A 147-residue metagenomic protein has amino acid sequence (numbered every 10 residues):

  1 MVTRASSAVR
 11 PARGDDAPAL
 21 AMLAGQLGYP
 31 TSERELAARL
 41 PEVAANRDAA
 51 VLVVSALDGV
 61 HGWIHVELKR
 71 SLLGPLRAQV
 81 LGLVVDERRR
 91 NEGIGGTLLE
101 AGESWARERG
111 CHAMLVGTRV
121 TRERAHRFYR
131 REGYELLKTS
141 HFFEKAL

Functional and structural regions predicted by a protein language model:
M1-D15: Conserved N-terminal entry element of GNAT/NAT acetyltransferase domains
V2, H141-L147: Terminal substrate-recognition subdomain of acyl/acetyltransferases
P11-L76, L81, L99-E100, L137: Acetyl-CoA-dependent GNAT
K69, D86, R119: Residue-level recognition of the GNAT/N-acetyltransferase active site
V85, N91-S104, R127, R131: Conserved acetyl-CoA-binding loop-helix of GNAT-fold acetyltransferases
L99, A106-T118: Conserved GNAT acetyl-CoA-binding A-motif
V116-A125, E144: Conserved beta-strand-loop-alpha-helix junction that forms the acyl-donor binding cleft
R130-T139: Conserved acetyl-CoA-binding loop of GNAT-fold acetyltransferases
